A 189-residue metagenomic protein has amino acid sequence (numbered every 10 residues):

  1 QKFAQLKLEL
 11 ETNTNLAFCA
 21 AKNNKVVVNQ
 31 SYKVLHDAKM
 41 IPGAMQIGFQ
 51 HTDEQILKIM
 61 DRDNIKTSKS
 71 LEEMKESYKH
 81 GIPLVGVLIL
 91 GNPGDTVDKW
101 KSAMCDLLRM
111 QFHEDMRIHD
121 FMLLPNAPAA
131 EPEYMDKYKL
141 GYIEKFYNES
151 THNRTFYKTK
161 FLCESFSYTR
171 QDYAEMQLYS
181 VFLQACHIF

Functional and structural regions predicted by a protein language model:
Q1-V85, L90-N92: Conserved SAM/AdoMet-binding glycine-rich loop
N15, E114-I118, I188: Acidic/polar loop patches that form or flank catalytic/metal-binding clefts of enzymes that bind anionic ligands
Q30-V34, P93-R109: Catalytic cores of alpha/beta
V34-A44, L107-I118: Structural recognition of alpha->loop->beta junctions
E54-D61, L90-D98, Q111-Y173: Flexible glycine/acidic-rich beta-alpha junction loops that bind and position SAM and/or redox cofactors in anaerobic
E73, A103, M176-Y179: Alpha-helical packing segments of well-folded alpha/beta enzyme cores
S167-F189: P-loop NTPase catalytic cores that bind/hydrolyze ATP
